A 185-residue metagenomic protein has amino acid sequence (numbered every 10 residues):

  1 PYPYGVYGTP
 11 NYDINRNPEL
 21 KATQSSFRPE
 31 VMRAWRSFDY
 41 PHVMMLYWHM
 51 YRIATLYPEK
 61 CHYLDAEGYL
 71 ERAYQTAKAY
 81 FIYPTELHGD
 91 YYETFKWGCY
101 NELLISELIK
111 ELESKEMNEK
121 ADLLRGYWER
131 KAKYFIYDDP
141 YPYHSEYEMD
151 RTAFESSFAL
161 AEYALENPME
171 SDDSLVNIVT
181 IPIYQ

Functional and structural regions predicted by a protein language model:
P1-Q185: Catalytic cores of extracellular degradative/oxidative enzymes
